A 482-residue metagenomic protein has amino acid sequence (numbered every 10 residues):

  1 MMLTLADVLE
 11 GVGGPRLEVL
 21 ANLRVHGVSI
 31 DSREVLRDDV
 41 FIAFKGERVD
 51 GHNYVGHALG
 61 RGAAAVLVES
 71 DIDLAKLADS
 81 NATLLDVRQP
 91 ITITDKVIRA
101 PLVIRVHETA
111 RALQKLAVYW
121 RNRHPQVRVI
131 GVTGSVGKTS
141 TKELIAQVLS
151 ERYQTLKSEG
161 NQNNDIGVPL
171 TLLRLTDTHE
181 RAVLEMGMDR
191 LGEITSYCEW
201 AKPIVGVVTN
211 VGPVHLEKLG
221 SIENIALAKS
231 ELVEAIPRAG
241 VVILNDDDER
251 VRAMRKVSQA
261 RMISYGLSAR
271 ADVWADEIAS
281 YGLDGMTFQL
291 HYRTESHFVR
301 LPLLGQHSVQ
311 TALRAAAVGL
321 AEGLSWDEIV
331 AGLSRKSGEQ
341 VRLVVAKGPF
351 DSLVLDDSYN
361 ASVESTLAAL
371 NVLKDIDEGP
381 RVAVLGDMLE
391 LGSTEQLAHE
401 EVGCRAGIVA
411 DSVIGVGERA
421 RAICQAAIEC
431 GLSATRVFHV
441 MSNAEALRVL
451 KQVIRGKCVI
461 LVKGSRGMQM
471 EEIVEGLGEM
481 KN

Functional and structural regions predicted by a protein language model:
L3-G131, S140-Q147, E151, F298 (+2 more regions): Short, basic phosphate-binding NTP loop
V8, D39, A58, L116 (+14 more regions): Residue-level signal for inorganic ion chemistry
L9, T94, R105, A110-D246 (+3 more regions): Phosphate-binding loop of NTP-binding sites
G11, L74-A75, T94, V207-L353 (+4 more regions): Acidic, Mg2+-coordinating active-site environments of NTP-dependent enzymes
G46-V49, G338-V341, S358-L432, H439: Active-site beta-alpha connecting loops in nucleotide-dependent enzymes
V55, L59-G60, C198-E199, K374: Non-catalytic positions within long, well-ordered alpha-helices that form the structural scaffold/packing of enzyme
G62, R99, E151, A201-K202 (+4 more regions): Short, structured coil segments at secondary-structure junctions
H439, K457-G478: Peripheral docking tails and interdomain loops at the edges of cofactor- or intermediate-handling domains
